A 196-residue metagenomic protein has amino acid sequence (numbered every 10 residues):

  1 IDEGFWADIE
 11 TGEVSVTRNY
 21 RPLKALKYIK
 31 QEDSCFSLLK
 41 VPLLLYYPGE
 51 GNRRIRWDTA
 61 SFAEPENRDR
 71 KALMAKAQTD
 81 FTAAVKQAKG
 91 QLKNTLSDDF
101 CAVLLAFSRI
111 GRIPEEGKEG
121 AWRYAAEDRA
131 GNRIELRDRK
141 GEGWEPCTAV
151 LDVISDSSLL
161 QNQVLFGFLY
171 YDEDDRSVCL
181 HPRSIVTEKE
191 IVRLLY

Functional and structural regions predicted by a protein language model:
I1-Y196: Long, compositionally biased intrinsically disordered terminal regions
